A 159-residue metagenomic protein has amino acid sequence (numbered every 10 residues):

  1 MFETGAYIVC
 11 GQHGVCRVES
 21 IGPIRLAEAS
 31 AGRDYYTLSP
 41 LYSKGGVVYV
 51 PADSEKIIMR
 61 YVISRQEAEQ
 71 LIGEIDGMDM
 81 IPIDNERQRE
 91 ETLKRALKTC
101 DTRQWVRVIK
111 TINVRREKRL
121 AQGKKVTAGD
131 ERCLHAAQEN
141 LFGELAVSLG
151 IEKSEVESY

Functional and structural regions predicted by a protein language model:
M1-K56: A positional/architectural concept
D53-Y159: Charge/polar-rich, low-complexity and marginally structured segments
